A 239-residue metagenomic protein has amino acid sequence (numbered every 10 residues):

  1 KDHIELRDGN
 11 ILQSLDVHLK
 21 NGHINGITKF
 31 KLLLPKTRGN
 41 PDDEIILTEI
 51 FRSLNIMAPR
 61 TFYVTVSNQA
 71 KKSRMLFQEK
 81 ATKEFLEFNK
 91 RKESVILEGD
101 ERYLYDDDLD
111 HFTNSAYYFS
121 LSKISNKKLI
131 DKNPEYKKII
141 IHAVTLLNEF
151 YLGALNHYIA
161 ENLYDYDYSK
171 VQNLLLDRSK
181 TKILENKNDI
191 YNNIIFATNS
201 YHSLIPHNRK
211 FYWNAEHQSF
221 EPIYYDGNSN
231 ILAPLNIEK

Functional and structural regions predicted by a protein language model:
K1-N126, A197-S200, E216: Conserved ATP-binding subdomain of kinase catalytic cores across diverse folds
T82-A197: ATP-dependent phospho-/nucleotidyl transfer catalytic cores
S200-K239: Catalytic activation segment of kinase domains across protein kinase-like and atypical kinase folds
